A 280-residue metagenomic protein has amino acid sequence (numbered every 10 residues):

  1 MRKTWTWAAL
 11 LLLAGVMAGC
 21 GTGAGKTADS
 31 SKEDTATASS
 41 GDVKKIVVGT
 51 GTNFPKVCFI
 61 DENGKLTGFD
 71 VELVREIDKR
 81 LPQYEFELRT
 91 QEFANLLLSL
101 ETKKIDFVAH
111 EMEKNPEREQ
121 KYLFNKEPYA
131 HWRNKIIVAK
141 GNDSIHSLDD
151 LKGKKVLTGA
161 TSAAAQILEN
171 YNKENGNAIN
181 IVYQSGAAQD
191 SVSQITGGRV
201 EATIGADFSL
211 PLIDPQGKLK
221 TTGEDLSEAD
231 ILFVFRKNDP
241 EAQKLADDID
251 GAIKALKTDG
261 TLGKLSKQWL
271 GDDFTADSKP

Functional and structural regions predicted by a protein language model:
G15-G19: C-terminal motif of bacterial Sec signal peptides marking the signal peptidase cleavage site
G21, V71-L81, N142, D149 (+3 more regions): Extended ligand-binding regions for polar small-molecule ligands
T22-A28, A38, Y84-E87, A163-V182 (+2 more regions): Ligand-binding clefts/hinges and TM-proximal coupling segments of bilobed small-molecule sensing domains
S31-E111: Extracytoplasmic small-molecule ligand-binding "clamshell" domains of the periplasmic binding protein/Venus flytrap
T52, A130-V138, P215-I253, D272-P280: Periplasmic-binding protein-like
F86-L98, D143, I181-S193, A229: Short helix-initiation/N-cap motifs at beta->coil->alpha
E87-D149: Acidic, polar ligand-binding/catalytic clefts
N95, M112-K121, I167-N170, S193-E228: A ligand-binding cleft/hinge motif common to bilobed small-molecule-binding domains
